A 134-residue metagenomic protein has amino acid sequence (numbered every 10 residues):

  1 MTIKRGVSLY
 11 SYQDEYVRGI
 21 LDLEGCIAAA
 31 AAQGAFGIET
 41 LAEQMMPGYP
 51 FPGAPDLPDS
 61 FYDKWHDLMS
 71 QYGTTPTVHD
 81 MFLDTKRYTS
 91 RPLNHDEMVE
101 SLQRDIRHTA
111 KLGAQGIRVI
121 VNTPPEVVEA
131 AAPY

Functional and structural regions predicted by a protein language model:
M1-D22: Boundary/entry segment of secreted carbohydrate-active catalytic domains
I3-Y10, I38-T40, P76-M81, I117-V119: Hydrophobic faces of well-ordered beta-strands that scaffold small-molecule active sites in alpha/beta enzyme cores
Y12, M45, L83-D84: Short, solvent-exposed loop/turn segments at secondary-structure junctions
Y16-L21, P50-A54, T89-N94, V128-A130: Short, solvent-exposed loop/turn segments at secondary-structure boundaries
I20-L21, D59-S60, E100: Residue-level recognition of alpha-helix initiation/capping sites
D22-M45, K111-G113: Catalytic domains of carbohydrate-active enzymes, especially glycoside hydrolases
G37-M69, N122-V127: Glycine-rich, proline-tolerant flexible connector loops at the mouths of alpha/beta enzymes
Y62-Y134: Active-site acidic/histidine proton-transfer and metal-coordination neighborhood in alpha/beta enzyme cores
